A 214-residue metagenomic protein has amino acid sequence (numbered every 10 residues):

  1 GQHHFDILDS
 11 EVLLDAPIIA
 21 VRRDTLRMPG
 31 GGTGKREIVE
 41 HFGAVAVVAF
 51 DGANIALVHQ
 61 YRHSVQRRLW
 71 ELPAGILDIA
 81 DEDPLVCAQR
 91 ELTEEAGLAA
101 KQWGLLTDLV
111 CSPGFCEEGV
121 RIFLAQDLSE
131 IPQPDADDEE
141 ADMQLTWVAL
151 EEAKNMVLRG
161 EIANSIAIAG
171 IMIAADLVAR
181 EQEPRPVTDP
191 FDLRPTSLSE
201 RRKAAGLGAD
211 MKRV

Functional and structural regions predicted by a protein language model:
G1-F5, L105, P113-C116, R121 (+2 more regions): Nudix hydrolase/Nudix homology domain
Q2-H4, V45-R90, E94, P132 (+3 more regions): Conserved Nudix-box catalytic region and its N-terminal flanking loop in Nudix hydrolases and closely related
F5, D9-D51: Acidic, metal-coordinating catalytic segment for phosphate/diphosphate chemistry, firing primarily on the Nudix
S10, V58-Q60, D108: Residue-level detector of high-confidence beta-strand sites
A20, F42, F50, R62-H63 (+4 more regions): Active-site segment of metal-dependent pyrophosphate-handling enzymes, primarily the Nudix hydrolase catalytic core
V21-T25, L57, I122-L124, L145-W147: Conserved hydrophobic/aromatic beta-strand scaffold that supports enzyme active sites
P29-G30, D51-N54, Y61, D81 (+3 more regions): Short loop segments at secondary-structure junctions
